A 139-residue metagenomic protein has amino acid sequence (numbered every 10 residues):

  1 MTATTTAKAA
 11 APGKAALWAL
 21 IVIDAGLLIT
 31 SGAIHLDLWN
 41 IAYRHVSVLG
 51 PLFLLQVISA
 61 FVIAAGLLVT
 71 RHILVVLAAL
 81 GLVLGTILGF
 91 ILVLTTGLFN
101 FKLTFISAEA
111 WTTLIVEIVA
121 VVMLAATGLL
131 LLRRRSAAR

Functional and structural regions predicted by a protein language model:
T2-R139: Membrane-interface extramembranous regions
